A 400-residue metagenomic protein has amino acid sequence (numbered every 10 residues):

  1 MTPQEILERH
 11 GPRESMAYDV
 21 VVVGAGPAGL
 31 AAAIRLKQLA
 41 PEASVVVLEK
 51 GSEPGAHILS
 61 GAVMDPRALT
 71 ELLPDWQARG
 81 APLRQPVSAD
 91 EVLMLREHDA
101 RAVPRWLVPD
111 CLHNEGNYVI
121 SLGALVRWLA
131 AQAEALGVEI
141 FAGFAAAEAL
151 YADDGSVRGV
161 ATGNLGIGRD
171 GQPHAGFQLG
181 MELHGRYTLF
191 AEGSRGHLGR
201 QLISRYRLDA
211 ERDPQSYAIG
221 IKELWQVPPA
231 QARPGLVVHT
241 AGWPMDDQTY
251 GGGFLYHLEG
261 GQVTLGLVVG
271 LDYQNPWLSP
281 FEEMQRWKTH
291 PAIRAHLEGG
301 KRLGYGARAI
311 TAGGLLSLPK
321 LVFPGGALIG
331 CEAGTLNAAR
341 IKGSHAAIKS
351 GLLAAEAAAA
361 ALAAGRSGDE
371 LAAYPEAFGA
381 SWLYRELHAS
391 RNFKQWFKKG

Functional and structural regions predicted by a protein language model:
M1-V20, R35-S44: Extreme N-terminal leader/targeting segments of oxidoreductases
A25-P27, L122: Glycine-rich Rossmann-fold phosphate-binding loop(s) that bind the pyrophosphate of adenine dinucleotide cofactors
A28, E53, R195: Conserved Rossmann-like nucleotide-cofactor binding loop
K50-D99: N-terminal FAD cofactor-binding segment of flavoenzymes
V119, E332-H345: Glycine-rich phosphate/pyrophosphate-binding beta-alpha loops
G123, R127, Q132-A295, L353: Predominantly flavin-linked oxidoreductase catalytic cores and closely associated redox partners
A307-A338: FAD-binding beta-loop-beta segment adjacent to the flavin cofactor pocket
G334-R340, L352, E356-G400: Active-site-proximal substrate-binding core of FAD-dependent oxidoreductases
